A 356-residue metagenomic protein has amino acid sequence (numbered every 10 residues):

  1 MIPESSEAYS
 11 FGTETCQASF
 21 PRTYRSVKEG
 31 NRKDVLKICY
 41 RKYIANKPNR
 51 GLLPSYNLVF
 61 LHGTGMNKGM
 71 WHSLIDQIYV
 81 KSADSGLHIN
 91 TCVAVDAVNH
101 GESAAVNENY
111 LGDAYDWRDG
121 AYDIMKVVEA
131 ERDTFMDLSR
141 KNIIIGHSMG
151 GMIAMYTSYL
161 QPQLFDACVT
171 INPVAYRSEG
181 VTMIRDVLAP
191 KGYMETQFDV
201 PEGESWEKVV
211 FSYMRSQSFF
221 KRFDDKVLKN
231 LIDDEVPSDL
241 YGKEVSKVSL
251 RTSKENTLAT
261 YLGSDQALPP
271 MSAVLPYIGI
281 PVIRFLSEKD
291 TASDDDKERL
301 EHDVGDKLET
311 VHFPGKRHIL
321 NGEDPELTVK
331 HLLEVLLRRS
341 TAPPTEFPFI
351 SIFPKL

Functional and structural regions predicted by a protein language model:
N31-D34, H88-I145: Active-site loop/oxyanion-hole signature of alpha/beta-hydrolase fold enzymes
R32-N49: A short loop-to-beta-strand scaffold at the N-terminal edge of the catalytic core in hydrolase folds
N46-A105: Conserved HGGG/HGGXW glycine-rich cap/lid loop of the alpha/beta-hydrolase fold
R132, D137-M183: Conserved hydrolase catalytic core segment
D199-T260: Conserved alpha/beta-hydrolase catalytic His-Asp/Glu region
D233-D303, E309-H312, P344, F349: Conserved serine/cysteine hydrolase catalytic core
K316-V329: Catalytic histidine-centered segment of alpha/beta-hydrolase-like enzymes
R339-L356: Alpha/beta-hydrolase-fold serine-hydrolase catalytic core, especially in secreted/extracellular enzymes
